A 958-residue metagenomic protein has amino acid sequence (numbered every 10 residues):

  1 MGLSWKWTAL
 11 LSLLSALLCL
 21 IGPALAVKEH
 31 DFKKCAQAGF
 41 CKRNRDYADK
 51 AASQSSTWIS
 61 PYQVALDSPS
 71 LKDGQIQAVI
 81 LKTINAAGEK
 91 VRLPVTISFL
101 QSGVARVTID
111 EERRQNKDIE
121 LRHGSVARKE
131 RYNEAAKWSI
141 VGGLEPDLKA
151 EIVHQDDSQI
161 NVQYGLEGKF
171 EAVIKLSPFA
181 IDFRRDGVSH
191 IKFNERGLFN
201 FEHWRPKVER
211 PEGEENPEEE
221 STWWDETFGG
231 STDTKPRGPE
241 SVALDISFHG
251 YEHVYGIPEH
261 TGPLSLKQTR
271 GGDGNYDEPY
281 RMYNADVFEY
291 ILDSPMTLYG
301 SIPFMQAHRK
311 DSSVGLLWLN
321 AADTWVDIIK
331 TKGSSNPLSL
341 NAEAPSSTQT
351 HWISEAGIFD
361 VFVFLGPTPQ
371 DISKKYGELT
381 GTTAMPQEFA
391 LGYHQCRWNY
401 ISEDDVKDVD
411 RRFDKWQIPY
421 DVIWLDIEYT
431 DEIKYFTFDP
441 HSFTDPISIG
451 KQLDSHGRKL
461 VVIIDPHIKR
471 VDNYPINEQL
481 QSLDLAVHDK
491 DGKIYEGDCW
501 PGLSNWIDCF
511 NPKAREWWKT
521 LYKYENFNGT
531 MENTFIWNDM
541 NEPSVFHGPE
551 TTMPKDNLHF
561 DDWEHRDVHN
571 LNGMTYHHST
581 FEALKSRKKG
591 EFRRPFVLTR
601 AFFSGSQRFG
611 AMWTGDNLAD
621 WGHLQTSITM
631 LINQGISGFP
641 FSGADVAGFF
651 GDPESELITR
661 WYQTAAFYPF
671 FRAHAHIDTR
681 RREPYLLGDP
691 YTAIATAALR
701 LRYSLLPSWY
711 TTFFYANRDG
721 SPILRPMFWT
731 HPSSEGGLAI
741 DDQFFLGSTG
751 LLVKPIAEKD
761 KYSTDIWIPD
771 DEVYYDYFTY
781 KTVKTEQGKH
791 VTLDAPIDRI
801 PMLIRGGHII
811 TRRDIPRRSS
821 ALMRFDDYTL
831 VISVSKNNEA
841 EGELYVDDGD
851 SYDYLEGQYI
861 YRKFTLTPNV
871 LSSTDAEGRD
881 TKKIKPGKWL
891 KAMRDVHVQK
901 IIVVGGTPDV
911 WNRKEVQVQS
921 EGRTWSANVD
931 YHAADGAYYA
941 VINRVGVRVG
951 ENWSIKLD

Functional and structural regions predicted by a protein language model:
M1-A26: Fungal secretory targeting signals
L20-L391, C396-W398, E403-R411, V422 (+11 more regions): N-terminal accessory segment at the very beginning of proteins
V91-R92, D156, L166-G168, L176-S177 (+14 more regions): Short, well-ordered loop/turn elements at secondary-structure boundaries
G124-V126, Y132-S139, P419-A695, T730-P732 (+2 more regions): Aromatic- and carboxylate-enriched substrate-binding clefts and catalytic-loop regions of carbohydrate-active enzymes
K192-F193, D277-L316, G573, D616-F641 (+2 more regions): Internal mixed beta-strand/loop scaffold within catalytic domains of large alpha/beta enzymes
Y276, Y280-Y283, L298-S301, R515 (+3 more regions): Short, hydrophobic/amphipathic alpha-helical packing segments that form internal helix faces or helix-helix interfaces
F581-F596, A601-T614, H623-M630, Q634-A644 (+3 more regions): Catalytic core of carbohydrate-active enzymes
